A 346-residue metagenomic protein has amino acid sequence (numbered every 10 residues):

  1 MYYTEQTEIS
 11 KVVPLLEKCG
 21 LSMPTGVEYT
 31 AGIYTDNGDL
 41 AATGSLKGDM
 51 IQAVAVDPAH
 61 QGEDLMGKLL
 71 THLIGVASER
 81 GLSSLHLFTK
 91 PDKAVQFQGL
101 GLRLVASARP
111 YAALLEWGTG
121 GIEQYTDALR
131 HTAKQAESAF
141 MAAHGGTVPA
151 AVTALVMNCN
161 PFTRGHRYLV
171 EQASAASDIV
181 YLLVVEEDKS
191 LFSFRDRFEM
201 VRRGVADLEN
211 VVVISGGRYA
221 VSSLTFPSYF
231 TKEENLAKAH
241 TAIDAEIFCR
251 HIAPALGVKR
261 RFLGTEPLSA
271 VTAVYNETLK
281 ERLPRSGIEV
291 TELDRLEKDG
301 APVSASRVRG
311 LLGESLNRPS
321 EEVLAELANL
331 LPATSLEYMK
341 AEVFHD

Functional and structural regions predicted by a protein language model:
M1-T25, Y34, D39: Short amphipathic alpha-helix that is part of the acyltransferase structural core
E28-G32, T43, A53: Short hydrophobic/aromatic beta-strand element in the GNAT-like acyltransferase core that lines or flanks the acyl-donor
N37-T43, D49: Glycine-rich phosphate/pyrophosphate-binding loop shared by adenosine-nucleotide-utilizing enzymes
K47-M50, Y111: Beta-strand-connecting loop/turn residues
I51-G62: A short, internal acetyl-CoA/4′-phosphopantetheine-binding micro-motif in the GNAT/acyltransferase core
H60, D64-H72, G165: Conserved acetyl-CoA pyrophosphate-binding loop and the N-cap/start of the following alpha-helix in GNAT-like
A77-T89: Conserved GNAT acetyl-CoA-binding A-motif
T89, A94-L102, A106-D346: Nucleotidyltransferase catalytic core that binds NTPs
